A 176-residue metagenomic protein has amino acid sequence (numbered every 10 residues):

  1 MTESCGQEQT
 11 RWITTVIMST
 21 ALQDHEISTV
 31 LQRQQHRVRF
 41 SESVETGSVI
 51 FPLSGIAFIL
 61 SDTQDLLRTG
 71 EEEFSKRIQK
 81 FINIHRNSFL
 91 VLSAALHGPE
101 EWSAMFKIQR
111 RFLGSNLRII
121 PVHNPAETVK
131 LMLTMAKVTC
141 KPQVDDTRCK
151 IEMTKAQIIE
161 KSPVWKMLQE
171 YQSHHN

Functional and structural regions predicted by a protein language model:
M1-F74, S93-A94: Noncatalytic, typically N-terminal accessory segments of nucleic acid-processing enzymes and closely related
I50-H174: Extended, alpha-helix-rich binding/interface surfaces that flank or overlap catalytic cores and mediate recognition
